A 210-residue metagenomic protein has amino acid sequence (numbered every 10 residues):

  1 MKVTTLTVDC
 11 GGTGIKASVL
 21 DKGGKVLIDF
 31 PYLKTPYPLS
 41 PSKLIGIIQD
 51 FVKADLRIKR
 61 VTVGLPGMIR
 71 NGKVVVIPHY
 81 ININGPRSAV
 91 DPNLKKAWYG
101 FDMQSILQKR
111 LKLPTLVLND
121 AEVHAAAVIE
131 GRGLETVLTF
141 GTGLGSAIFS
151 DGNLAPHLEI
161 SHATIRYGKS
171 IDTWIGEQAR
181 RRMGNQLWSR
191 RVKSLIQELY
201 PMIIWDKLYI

Functional and structural regions predicted by a protein language model:
K2-G46, S150-R181: Short glycine-rich, Thr/Ser-proximal phosphate-binding strand/loop in the N-terminal lobe of ATP-dependent enzymes
T5-D9, R60-T62, E135-T139, Y209: Short glycine-aspartate micro-motif
K25-R57, P86-Y99, W174-R191: N-terminal phosphate-binding loop and adjacent alpha-helix
P36, P41-Q49, R60, I69-A127: Glycine-rich phosphate-binding loop and adjoining helix at the ATP-binding site of ATP-dependent phosphoryl-transfer
G46-T62, N71, L111-T115, N185 (+1 more regions): Phosphate/pyrophosphate-binding loops at sites that engage ATP/ADP/AMP, CoA/4′-phosphopantetheine, polyphosphate
A97-A121, L154-S194: Glycine-rich phosphate-binding loop plus the immediately following alpha-helix
D120, G141, I210: Active-site glycine-centered loops adjacent to acidic/histidine catalytic or metal-binding residues that shape
